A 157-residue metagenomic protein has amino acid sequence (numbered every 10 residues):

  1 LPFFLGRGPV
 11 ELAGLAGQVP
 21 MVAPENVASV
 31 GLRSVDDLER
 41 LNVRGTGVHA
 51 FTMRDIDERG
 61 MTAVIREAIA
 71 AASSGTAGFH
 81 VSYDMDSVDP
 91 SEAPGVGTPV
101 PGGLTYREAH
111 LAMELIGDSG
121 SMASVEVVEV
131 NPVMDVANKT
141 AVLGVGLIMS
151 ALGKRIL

Functional and structural regions predicted by a protein language model:
L1-P2, V125: Hydrophobic alpha-helical packing residues
P2-D37, A63: Active-site glycine-rich loop that binds ribose-phosphate moieties when present
A16-V22, N42, S73, G117: Solvent-exposed alpha-helices and their adjacent loops that cap or buttress functional pockets in soluble metabolic
A23-E25, G45-V48: A short helix-to-beta-strand connector/capping loop
D36-L41, E67: Redox- and metal-dependent alpha/beta enzyme cores, enriched for Fe-S-associated oxidoreductases and cofactor-handling
T46-L157: Catalytic cores of soluble, metal-dependent hydrolases
